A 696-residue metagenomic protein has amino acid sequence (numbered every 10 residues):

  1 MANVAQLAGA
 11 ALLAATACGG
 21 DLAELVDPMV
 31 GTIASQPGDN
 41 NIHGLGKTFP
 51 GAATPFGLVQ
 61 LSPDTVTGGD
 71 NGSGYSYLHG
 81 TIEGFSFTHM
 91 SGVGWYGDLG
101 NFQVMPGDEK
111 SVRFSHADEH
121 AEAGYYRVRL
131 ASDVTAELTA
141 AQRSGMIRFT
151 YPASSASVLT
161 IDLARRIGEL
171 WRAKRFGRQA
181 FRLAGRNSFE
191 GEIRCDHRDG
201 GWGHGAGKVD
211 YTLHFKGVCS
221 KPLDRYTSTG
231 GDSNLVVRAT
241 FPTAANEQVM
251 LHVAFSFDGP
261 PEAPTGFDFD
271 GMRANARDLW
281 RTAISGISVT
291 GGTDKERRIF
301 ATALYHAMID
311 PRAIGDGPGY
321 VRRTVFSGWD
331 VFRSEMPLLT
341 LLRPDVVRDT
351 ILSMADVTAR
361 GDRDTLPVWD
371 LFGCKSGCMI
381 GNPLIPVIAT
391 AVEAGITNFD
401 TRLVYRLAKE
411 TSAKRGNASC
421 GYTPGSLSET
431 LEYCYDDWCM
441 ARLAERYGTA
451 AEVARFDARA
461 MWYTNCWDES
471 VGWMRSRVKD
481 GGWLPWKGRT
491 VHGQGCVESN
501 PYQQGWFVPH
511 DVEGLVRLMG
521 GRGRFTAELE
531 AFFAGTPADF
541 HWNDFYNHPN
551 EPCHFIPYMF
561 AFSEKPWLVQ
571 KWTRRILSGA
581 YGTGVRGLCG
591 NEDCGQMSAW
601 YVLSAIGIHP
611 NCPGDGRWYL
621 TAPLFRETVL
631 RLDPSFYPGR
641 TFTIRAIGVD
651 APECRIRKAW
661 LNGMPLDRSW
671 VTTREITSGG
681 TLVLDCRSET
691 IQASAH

Functional and structural regions predicted by a protein language model:
M1-A8: Bacterial N-terminal signal peptides that target proteins for export
A10-G19: Hydrophobic h-region of N-terminal signal peptides that target proteins for export in Gram-negative bacteria
C18-M336, T340-P386, T390-L431, C439 (+9 more regions): Accessory carbohydrate-recognition regions in carbohydrate-active enzymes
D436: ATP-dependent phospho-/nucleotidyl transfer catalytic cores
